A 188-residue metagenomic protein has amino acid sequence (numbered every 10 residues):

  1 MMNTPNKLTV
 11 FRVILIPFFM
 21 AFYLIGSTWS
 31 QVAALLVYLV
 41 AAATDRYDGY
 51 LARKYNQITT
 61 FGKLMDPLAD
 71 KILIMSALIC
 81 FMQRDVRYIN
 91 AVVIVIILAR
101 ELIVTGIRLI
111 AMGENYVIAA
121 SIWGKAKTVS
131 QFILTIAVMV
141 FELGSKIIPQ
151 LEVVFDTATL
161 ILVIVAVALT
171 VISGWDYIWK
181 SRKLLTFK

Functional and structural regions predicted by a protein language model:
M1-K188: Alpha-helical transmembrane bundles and membrane-interface segments of multipass inner-membrane proteins
